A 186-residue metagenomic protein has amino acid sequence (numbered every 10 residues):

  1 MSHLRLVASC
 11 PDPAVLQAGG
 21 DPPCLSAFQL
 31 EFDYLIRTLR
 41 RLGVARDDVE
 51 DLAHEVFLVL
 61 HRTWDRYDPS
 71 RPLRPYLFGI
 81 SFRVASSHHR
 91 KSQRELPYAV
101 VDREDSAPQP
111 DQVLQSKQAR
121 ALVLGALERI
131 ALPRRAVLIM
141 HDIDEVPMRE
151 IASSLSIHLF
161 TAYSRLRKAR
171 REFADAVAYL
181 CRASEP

Functional and structural regions predicted by a protein language model:
S2-C10, P23-C24, A99, K117-R120 (+2 more regions): C-terminal edge and immediately downstream basic/flexible tail or linker adjoining helix-turn-helix-like DNA-binding
H3-P13, S87, R94-R120, P147: Internal acidic/polar
P13-R37, E50, H61: A short, charge-rich alpha-helical start-of-domain segment used by transcription regulators
L16-A18, V44, F57-P72, K91-Q93: Sigma70-family region 2
A27-R46, T63, L127, Y179: Amphipathic, Lys/Arg- and hydrophobic-enriched alpha-helical face
D51-L58, R62, R71-R83: Structural recognition of an alpha-helix C-terminal capping motif at a helix-to-coil junction
R66-D68, G79-A99, S116, Y179: Arg/Lys-rich amphipathic alpha helix in sigma70-family domain 2
E128, L132-A136, D144-T161, D175: Helix-turn-helix DNA-binding module
